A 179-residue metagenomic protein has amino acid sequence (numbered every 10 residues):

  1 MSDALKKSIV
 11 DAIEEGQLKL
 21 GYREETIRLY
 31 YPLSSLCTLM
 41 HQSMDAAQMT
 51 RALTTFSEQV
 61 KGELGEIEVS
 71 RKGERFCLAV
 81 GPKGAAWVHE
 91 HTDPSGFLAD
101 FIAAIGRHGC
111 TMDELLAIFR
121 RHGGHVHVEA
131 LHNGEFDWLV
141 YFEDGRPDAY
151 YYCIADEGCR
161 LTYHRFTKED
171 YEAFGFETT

Functional and structural regions predicted by a protein language model:
M1-L29: Positively charged, polyanion-binding regions of nucleic-acid-associated proteins
R23-S43, L98-A104: Short glycine-rich, basic-tinged beta-strand/loop micro-motifs
I27, C37-E66: Charge-enriched amphipathic alpha-helical scaffolds
E58-P94, E143: Charged low-complexity interaction tracts in eukaryotic proteins
V88-A99, H127, G134: Long, charge-rich, low-complexity intrinsically disordered regions
F97-E129, T167, G175: Negatively charged, low-complexity tracts enriched in Asp/Glu with abundant Ser/Thr
A117-Y151: A cross-family detector of function-defining hotspots
R146-E177: Intrinsically disordered, low-complexity regulatory segments enriched in Ser/Thr/Pro and charged residues
